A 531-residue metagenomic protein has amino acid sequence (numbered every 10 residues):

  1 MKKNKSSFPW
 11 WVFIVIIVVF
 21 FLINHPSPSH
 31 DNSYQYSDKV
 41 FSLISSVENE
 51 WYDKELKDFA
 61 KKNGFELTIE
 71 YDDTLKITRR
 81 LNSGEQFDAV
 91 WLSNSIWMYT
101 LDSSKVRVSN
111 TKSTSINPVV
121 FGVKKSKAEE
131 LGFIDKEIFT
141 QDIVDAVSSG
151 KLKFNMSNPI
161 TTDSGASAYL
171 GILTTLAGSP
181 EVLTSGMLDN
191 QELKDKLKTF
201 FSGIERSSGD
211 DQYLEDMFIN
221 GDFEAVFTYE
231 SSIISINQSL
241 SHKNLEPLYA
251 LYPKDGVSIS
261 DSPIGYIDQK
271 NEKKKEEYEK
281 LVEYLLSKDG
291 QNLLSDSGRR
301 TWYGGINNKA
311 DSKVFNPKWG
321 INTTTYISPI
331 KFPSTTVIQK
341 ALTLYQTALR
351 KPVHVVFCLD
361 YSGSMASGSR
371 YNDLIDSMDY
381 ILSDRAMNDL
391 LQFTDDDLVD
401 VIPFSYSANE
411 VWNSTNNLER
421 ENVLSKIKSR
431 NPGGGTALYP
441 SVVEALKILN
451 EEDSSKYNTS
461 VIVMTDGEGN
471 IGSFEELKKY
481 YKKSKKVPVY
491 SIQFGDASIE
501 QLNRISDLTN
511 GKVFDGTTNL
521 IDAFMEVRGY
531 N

Functional and structural regions predicted by a protein language model:
S7-P9, P28-D31, W302-V356, Y361-N372: Acidic, polar low-complexity linker/tail segments
H30-T161: N-terminal segment of the mature folded domain
K112-F121, K194-F201, S208, H242-K270 (+1 more regions): Periplasmic-binding protein-like
P180-Y252: Ligand-binding pocket segment of bilobal, Venus flytrap-like solute-binding proteins
R350-N413, S441-V442, S460-M464: Von Willebrand factor
D360-S362, V401-F404, A445, Y457-I471 (+3 more regions): DG-centered beta-turn motif at the end of beta-strands
N409-V411, E421-T459, S491-Q501, D522-A523: Von Willebrand factor
T465-D515, M525-V527: VWA/integrin I-like adhesion module and closely mimicked acidic/polar interface patches used
